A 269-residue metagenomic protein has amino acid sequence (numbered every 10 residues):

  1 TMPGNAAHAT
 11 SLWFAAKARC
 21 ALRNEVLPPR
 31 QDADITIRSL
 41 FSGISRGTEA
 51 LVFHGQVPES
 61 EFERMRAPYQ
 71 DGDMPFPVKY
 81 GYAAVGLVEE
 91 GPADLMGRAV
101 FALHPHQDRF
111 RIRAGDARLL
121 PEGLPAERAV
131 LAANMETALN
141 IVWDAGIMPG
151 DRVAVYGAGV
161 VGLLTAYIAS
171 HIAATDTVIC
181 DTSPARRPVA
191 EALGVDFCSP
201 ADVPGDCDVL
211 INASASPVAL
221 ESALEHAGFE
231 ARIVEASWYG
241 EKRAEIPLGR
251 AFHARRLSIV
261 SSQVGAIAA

Functional and structural regions predicted by a protein language model:
P28-I44, V52-H104: Glycine-rich beta-strand-centered segment in the early N-terminal region that forms part of a ligand/cofactor-binding
F101-A114: A structural motif shared across PLP-dependent enzymes of the aminotransferase-like
L103, I211-S214, A236: Short, well-ordered coil/turn residues at beta-beta hairpins and beta-strand->alpha-helix junctions within
P125-P200: Mid-domain Rossmann-like dinucleotide-binding core that forms the NAD(H)/NADP(H) cofactor-binding site
S183-R186, P217, G240: Helix N-cap at the beta1-alpha1 junction of Rossmann-like dinucleotide-binding domains, i.e., the first residues
D202-L210: A short acidic, Gly/Pro-enriched loop at the edge of an enzyme's catalytic core that lines a small-molecule cofactor
L210-S222: Beta-loop-alpha module in the N-terminal Rossmann-like domain of NAD(P)-dependent dehydrogenases, especially those
E221-A269: Glycine-rich phosphate-binding loop and adjacent beta-alpha segment of Rossmann(oid) nucleotide-cofactor-binding
